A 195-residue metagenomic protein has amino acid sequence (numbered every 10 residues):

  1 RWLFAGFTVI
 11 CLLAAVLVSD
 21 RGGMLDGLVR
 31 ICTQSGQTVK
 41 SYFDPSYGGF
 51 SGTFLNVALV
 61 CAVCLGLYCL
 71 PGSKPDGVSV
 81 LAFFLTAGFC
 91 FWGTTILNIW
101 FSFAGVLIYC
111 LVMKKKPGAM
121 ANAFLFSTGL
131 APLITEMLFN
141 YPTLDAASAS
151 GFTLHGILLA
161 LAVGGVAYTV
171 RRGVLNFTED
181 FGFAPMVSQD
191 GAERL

Functional and structural regions predicted by a protein language model:
R1-A58, L65, C69-L70, W92-G93 (+2 more regions): Signature of multi-pass transmembrane helix bundles
G49, P75-G77: Helix N-terminus capping/helix-initiation residues
L67-P71, S79-K116: Conserved mixed alpha/beta catalytic, RNA-binding, or beta-rich assembly cores of soluble enzyme, regulatory
